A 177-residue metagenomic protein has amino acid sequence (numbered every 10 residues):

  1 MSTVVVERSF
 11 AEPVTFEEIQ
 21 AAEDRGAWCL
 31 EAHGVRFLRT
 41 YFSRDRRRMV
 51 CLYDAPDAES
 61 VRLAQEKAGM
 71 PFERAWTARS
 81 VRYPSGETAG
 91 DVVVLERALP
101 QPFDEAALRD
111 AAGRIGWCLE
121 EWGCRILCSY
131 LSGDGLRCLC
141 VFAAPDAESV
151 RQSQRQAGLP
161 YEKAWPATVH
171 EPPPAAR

Functional and structural regions predicted by a protein language model:
M1-A32, R36-L38, R47, A58-E66 (+5 more regions): Short S/T/G/P-rich N-terminal loop/turn motif that feeds into the first structured element of a domain
F42-S43, S132: Short beta-strand micro-motifs enriched in acidic
